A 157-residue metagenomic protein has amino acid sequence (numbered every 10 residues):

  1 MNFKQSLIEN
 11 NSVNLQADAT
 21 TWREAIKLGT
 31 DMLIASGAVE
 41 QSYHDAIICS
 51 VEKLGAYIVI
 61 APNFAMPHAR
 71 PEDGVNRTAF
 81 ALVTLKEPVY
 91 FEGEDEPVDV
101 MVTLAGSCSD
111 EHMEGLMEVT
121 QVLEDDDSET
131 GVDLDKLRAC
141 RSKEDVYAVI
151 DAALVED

Functional and structural regions predicted by a protein language model:
M1-D157: Cytosolic covalent-transfer regions centered on His/Cys nucleophiles that carry phosphoryl or persulfide groups
